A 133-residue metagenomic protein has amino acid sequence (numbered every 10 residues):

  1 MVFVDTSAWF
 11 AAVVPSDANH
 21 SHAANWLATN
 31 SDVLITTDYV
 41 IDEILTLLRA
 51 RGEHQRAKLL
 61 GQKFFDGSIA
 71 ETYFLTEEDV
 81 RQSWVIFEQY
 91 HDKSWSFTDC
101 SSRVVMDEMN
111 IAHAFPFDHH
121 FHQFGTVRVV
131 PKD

Functional and structural regions predicted by a protein language model:
M1, R103-D133: Acidic, PIN/NYN-like endoribonuclease modules and their adjacent C-terminal/linker elements
M1-T36, R49-G61, K132-D133: Short, well-structured N-terminal submotif of metal-dependent ribonuclease cores
D5, E43, D99, D118: Acidic active-site catalytic centers that drive phospho-/nucleotidyl reactions and related ester hydrolyses
W9-F10, I41, F121: A generic structural signal for short hydrophobic patches within well-formed alpha-helices
F64-T76, W84, Y90-D92, F121-D133: Short acidic, glycine/proline-enriched helix-loop-strand junctions
E71-H113: Active-site neighborhoods of divalent-metal-dependent phosphate/nucleic-acid chemistry enzymes
